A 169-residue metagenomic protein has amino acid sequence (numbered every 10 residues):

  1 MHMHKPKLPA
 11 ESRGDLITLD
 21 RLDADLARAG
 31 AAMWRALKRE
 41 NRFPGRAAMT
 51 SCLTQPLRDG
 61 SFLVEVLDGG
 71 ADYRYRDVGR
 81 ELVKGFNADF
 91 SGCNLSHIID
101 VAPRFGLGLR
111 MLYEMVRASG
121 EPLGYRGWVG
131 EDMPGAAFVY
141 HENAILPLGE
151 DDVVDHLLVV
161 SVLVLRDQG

Functional and structural regions predicted by a protein language model:
H2-H4, P9-L22, A29-G169: Sensory/regulatory domains in signal-transduction proteins
